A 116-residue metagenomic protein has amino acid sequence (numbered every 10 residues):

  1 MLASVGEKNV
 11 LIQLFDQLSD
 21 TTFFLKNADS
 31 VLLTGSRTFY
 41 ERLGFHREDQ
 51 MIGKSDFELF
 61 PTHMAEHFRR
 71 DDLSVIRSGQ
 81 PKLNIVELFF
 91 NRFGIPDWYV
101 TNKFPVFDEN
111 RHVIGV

Functional and structural regions predicted by a protein language model:
L2, R77-P81, I85-N102, F107-D108 (+1 more regions): Per-ARNT-Sim (PAS) sensory domains and their PAS-associated C-terminal
L2-A3, F60-S74, N84-I85: PAS/Per-ARNT-Sim sensory domains
L2-Y40: Sensory modules in modular signal-transduction proteins
F24, R42, R70-D72: N-terminal membrane-sensor/transducer module of prokaryotic signaling receptors
T34, R47-E48, H67, L83 (+2 more regions): Solvent-exposed loop/turn and edge beta-strand elements of beta-rich ligand-binding domains
F39-M51: PAS/PAS-like sensory domain cap-loop motif
Q50-H63: PAS-family sensory/regulatory domains
